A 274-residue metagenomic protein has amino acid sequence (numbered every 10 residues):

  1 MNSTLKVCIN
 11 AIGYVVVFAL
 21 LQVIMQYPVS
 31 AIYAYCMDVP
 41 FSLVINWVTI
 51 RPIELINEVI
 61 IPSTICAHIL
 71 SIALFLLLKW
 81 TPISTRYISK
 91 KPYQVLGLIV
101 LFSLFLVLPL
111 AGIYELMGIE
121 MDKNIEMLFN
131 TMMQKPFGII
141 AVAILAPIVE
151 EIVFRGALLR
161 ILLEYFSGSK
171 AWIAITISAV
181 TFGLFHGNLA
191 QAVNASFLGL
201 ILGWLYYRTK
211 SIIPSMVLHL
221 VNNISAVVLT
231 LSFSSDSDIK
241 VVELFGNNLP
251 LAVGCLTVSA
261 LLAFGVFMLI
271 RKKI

Functional and structural regions predicted by a protein language model:
V7-Q22, G97-L106, I177: Alpha-helical transmembrane segments
G13, V17, L145, I177-T181 (+3 more regions): Hydrophobic residues within alpha-helical transmembrane segments of multi-pass solute transporters/permease subunits
F18-K79, L98, G254-C255: Alpha-helical transmembrane segments in multi-pass membrane proteins
Y33-L55, W80-V149, L159-E164, D238-L244: Juxtamembrane helix-loop-helix connectors linking adjacent transmembrane helices in multi-pass membrane enzymes
A73-I83, L205-T209, F264-K273: Structural signal for the C-terminal ends of transmembrane alpha-helices and the immediately following loop
F137, W172-I173, A190, I212-I213: Residues that define the loop-to-transmembrane-helix transition and helix capping in multi-pass membrane transporters
V149-I177, W204-S211: Membrane-interface helix/loop boundary segments of multi-pass membrane proteins
L220-I274: C-terminal membrane module of polytopic membrane proteins
